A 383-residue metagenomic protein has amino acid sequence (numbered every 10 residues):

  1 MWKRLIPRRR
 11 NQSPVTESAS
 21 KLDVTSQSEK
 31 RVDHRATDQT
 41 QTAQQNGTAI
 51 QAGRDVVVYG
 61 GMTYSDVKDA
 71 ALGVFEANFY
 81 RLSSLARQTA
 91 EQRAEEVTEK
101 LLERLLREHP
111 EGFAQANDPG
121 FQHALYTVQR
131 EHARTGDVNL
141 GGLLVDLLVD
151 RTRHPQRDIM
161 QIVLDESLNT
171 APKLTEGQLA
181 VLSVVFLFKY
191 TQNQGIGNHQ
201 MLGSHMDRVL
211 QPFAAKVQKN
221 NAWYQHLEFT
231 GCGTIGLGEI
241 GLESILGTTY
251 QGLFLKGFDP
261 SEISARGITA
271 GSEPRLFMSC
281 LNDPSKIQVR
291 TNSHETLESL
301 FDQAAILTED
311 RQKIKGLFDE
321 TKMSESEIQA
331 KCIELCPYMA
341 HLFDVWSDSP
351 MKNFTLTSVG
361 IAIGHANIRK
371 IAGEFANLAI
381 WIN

Functional and structural regions predicted by a protein language model:
W2-L85: Long, low-complexity intrinsically disordered regions enriched in small/polar and proline/glycine residues
I6-R8, V24-T25, G197-D207: A compositional/structural signature marking long, glycine- and acidic/polar-rich segments with frequent tryptophans
A49-Q51, D55-L168: Eukaryotic partner-binding/assembly regions in large regulatory complexes
H132, E166, T170-L174, Q211-A215: Conserved aromatic-histidine-acidic binding/catalytic patches
V138-V149, H199, A215, N220-Q225 (+3 more regions): Accessory beta->alpha helical hairpin/"wing" motif in late/C-terminal subdomains of nucleic-acid enzymes
R157-I196: Short alpha-helical segments that sit at the start of domains
Y190, M201-Q218: Short helix-coil junctions and helix-kink-helix linkers
T230-G231: Alpha-helix C-caps/helix-loop-beta hinges
